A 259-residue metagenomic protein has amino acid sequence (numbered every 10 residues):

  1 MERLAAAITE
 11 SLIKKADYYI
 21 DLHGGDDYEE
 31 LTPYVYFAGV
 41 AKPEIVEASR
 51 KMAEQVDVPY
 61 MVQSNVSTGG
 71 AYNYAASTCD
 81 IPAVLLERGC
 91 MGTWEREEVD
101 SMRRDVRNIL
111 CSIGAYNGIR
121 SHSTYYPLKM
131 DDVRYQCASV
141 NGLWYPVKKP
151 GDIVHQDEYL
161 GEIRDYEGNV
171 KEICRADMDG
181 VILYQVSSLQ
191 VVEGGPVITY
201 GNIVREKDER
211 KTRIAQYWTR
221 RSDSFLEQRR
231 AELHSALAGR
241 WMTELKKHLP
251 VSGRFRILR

Functional and structural regions predicted by a protein language model:
M1-R259: Structured catalytic-domain cores with a bias toward divalent-metal coordination
